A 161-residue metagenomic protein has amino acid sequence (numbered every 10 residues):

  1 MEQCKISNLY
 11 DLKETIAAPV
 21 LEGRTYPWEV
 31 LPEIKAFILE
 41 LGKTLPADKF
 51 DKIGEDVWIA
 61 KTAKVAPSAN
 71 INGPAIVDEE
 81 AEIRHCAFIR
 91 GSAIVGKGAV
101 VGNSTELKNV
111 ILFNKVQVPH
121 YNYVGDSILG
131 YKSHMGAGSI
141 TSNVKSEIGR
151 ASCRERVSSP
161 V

Functional and structural regions predicted by a protein language model:
M1-D56, K61, A151: Terminal amphipathic alpha-helical/low-complexity segments used for targeting or macromolecular assembly
D51-E147, S152-R154, S158-S159: Structural signal for interior beta-strand "rungs" in well-ordered beta-sheet cores of soluble enzyme domains
